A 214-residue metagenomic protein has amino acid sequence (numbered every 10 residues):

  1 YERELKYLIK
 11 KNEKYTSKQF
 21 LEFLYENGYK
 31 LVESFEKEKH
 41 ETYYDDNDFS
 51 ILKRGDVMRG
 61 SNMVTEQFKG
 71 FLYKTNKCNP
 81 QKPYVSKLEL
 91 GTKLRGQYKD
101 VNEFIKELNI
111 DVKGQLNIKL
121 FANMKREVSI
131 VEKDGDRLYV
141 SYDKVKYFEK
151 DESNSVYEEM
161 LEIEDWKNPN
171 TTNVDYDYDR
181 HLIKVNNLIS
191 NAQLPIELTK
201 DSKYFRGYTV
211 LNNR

Functional and structural regions predicted by a protein language model:
Y1-R214: Phosphate-end processing signature that detects enzymes handling 5′-triphosphorylated RNA and polyphosphate
